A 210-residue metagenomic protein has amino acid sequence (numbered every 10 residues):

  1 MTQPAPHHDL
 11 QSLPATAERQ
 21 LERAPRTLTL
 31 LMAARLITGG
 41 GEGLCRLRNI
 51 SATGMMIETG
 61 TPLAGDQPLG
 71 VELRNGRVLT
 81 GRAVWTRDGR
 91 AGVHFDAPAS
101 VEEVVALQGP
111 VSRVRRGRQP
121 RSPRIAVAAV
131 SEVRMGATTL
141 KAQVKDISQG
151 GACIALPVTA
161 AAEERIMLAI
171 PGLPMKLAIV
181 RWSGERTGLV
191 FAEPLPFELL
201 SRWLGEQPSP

Functional and structural regions predicted by a protein language model:
M1-P210: Structured alpha-helical
